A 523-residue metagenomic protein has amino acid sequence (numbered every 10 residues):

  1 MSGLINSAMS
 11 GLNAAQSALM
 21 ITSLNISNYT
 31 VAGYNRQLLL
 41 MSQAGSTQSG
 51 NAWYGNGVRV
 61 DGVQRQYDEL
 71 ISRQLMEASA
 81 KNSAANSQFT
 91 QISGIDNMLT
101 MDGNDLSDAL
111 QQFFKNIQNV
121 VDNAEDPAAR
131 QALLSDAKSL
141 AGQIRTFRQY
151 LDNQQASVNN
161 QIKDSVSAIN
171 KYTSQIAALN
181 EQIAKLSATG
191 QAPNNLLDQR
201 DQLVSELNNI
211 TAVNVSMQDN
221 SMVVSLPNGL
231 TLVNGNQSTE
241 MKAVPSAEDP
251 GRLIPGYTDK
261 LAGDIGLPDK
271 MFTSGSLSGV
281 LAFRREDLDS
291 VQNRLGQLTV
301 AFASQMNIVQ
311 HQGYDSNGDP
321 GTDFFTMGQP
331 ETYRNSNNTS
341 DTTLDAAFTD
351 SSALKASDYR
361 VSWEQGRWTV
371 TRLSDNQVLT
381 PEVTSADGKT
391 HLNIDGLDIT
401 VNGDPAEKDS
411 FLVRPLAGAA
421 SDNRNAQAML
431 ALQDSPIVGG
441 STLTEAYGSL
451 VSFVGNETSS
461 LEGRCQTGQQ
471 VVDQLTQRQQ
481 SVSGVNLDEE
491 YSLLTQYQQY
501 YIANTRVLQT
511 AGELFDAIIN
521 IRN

Functional and structural regions predicted by a protein language model:
M1-N523: S/T-rich, low-complexity, solvent-exposed segments of bacterial secretion/appendage proteins
